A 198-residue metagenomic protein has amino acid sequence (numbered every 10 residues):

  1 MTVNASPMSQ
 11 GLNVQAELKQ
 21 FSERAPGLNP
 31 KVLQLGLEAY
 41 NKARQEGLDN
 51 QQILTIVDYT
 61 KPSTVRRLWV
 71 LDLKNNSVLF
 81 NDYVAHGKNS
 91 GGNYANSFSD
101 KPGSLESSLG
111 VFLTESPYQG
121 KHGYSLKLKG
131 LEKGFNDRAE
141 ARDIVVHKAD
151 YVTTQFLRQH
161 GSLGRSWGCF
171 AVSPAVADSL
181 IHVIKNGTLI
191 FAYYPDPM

Functional and structural regions predicted by a protein language model:
T2-W167, P174-V183, T188, P195-M198: Cell wall/extracellular polymer interaction/catalysis modules
